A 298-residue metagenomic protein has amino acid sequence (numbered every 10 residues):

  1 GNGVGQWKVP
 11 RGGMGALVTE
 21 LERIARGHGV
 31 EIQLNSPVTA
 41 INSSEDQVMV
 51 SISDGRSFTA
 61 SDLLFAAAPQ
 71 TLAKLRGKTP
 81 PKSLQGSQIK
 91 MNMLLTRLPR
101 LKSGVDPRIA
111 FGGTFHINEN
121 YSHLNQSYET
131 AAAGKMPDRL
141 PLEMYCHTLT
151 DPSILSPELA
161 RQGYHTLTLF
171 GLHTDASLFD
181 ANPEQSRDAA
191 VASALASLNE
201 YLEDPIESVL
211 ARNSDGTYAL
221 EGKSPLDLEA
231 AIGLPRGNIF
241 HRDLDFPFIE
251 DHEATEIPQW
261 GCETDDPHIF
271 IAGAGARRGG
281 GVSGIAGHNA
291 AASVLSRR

Functional and structural regions predicted by a protein language model:
G1-V50: Helical element adjacent to the flavin cofactor pocket in flavoenzyme catalytic cores
P10, P37-L159, G261: Mid-domain catalytic core of redox enzymes that form a hydrophobic substrate pocket/lid adjacent to a catalytic redox
E20, I24-H28, P37, S44 (+3 more regions): Generic, well-ordered alpha-helical scaffold segments in large soluble proteins
L64, M93, L169, L198 (+3 more regions): Hydrophobic, well-ordered secondary-structure elements that form the walls of internal hydrophobic environments
Q88-K90, T150-P152, D175, L234 (+2 more regions): Glycine-rich phosphate/pyrophosphate-binding beta-alpha loops
L98-L226: C-terminal segments that line or cap access tunnels to active or ligand-binding sites in enzymes and enzyme-associated
R139-Y145, D204-R277: A glycine-rich dinucleotide-binding beta-alpha-beta segment and adjacent secondary-structure elements that constitute
A272-S296: A conserved FAD-binding loop/helix module that cradles the flavin
